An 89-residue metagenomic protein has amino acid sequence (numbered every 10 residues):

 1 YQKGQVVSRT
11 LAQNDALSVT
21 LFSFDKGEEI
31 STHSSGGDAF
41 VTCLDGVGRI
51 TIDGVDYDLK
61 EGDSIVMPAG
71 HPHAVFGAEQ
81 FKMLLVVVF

Functional and structural regions predicted by a protein language model:
Y1-E28, F89: A short glycine-rich, His/Asp/Glu-containing loop-to-beta-strand
L17, K26, G36, V55 (+2 more regions): A generic "binding-loop/recognition-motif" signal
S23-D25, G36-I50: Short, conserved beta-strand element in jelly-roll/cupin
L44-D45, K60-E61, E79: A cytosolic small-molecule/anion-sensing beta-strand core signal
G54-A69: Short acidic-glycine-tyrosine-enriched beta hairpin
A69-F89: Ligand-binding loop in jelly-roll beta-barrel domains
